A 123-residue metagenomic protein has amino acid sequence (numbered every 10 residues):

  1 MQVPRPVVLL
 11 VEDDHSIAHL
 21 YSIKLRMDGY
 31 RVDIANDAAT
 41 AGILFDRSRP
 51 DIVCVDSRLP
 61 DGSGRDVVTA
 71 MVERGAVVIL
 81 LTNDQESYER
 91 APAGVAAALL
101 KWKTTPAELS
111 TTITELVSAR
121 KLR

Functional and structural regions predicted by a protein language model:
M1-L9, T104-R123: Non-catalytic signal-transmission and effector/linker regions of two-component phosphorelay proteins
E12: Conserved acidic carboxylate
H15-D33: Two-component/phosphorelay signaling modules centered on CheY-like receiver
I34-I52: Acidic, metal-coordinating helix/loop segments flanking the phosphotransfer/catalytic sites of two-component signaling
D37, S63-D66: Acidic catalytic/metal-coordinating carboxylates
D56: Active-site residues of response regulator receiver
P60: The feature encodes the CheY-like receiver
D66, N83-T111, E115: Alpha4 helix (beta4-alpha4-beta5 surface) of REC/receiver domains from two-component response regulators
